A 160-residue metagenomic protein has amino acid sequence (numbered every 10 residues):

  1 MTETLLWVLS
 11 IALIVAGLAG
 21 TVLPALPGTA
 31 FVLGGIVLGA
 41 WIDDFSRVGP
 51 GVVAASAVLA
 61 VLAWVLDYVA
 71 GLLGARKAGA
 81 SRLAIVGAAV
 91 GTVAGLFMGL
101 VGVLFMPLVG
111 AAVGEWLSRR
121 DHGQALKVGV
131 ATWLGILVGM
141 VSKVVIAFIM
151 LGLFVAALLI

Functional and structural regions predicted by a protein language model:
M1-A12: Feature marks short, highly hydrophobic, charge-poor N-terminal signal-anchor/signal peptide-like helices that anchor
L13, G17, I36-A40, L59-D67 (+4 more regions): Alpha-helical transmembrane segments of multi-pass membrane proteins
I14-F31, G91-L100: Transmembrane alpha-helix interface/packing and boundary motifs in multi-pass membrane proteins, characterized by
F31-V48, V90-M98, V109-S118: Interfacial segments of multi-pass membrane proteins
G49-L96: Helix-adjacent hinge/juxtasegments
L72-S81, W116-T132: Amphipathic, cytosolic membrane-interfacial segments at TM-TM junctions
V130-V141: Interfacial aromatic "cap" segments that immediately flank transmembrane helices in multipass membrane proteins
I149-I160: Juxtamembrane boundary at the C-terminal end of a transmembrane helix
